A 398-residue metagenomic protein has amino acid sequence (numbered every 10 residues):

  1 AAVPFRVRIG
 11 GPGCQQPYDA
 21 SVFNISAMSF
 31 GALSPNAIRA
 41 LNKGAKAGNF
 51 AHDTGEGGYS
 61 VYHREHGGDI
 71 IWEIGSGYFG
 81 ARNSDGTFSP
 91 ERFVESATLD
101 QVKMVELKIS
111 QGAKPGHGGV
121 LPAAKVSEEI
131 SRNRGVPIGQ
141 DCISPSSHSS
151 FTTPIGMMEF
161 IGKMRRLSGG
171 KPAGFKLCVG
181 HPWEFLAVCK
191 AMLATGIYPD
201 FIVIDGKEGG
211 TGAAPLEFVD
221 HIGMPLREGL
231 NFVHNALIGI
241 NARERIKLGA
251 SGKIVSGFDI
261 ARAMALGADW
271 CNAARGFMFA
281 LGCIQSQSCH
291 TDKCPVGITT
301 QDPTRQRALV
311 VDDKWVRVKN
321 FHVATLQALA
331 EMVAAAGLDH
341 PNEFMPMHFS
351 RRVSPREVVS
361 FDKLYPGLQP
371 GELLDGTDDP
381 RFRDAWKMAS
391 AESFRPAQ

Functional and structural regions predicted by a protein language model:
A1-P145, G156, V316, N320 (+1 more regions): N-terminal capping/small domains of soluble enzymes
L33, L41, L99, L107 (+19 more regions): Generic detector of leucine side chains in alpha-helical contexts
Y62, V219, A250, A280 (+3 more regions): Flexible domain-boundary/linker segments
H66, R92, K125-S127, T195 (+8 more regions): Alpha-helix boundary/interfacial micro-motifs
S76, A81-I109, M224-P225, L230 (+8 more regions): Phosphate/diphosphate-binding loops
R82-E95, F201-T211, N231-N235, C271-G282 (+3 more regions): Short, surface-exposed, charge-dense and proline/glycine-enriched linear segments
P115-G139, F201, F232-A242, A265-C271 (+2 more regions): Short flexible/disordered coil segments
I143-Q306: Glycine-rich phosphate/ribose-binding loops and adjacent secondary-structure elements that form binding surfaces
